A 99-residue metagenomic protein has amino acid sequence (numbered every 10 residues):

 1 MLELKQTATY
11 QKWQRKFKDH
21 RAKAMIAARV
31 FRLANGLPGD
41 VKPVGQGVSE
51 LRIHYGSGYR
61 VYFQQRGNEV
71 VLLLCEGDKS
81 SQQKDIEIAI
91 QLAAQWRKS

Functional and structural regions predicted by a protein language model:
M1-S57, G67-V71, D78-S99: Basic, Lys/Arg-enriched alpha-helical interface segments
R60-Q64: Short beta-strand motif preference
